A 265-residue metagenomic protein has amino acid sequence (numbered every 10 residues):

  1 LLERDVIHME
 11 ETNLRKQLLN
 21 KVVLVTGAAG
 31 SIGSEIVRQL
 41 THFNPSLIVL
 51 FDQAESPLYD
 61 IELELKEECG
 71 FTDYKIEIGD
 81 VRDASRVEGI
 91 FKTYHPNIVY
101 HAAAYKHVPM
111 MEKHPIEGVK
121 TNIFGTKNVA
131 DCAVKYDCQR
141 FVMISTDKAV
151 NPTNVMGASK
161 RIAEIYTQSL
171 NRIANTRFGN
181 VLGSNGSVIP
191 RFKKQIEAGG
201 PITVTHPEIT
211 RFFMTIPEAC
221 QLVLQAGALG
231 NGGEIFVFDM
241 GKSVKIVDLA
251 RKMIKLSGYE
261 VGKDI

Functional and structural regions predicted by a protein language model:
L1-V22, V134: Flexible, Lys/Arg-rich cytosolic regulatory linkers and terminal tails that connect or flank
V22-F43: N-terminal Rossmann NAD(P)H-binding glycine-rich loop of SDR-like oxidoreductase domains
P45-D60: Conserved glycine-rich Rossmann-like NAD(P)H-binding loop of the short-chain dehydrogenase/reductase
K75-I98: Conserved Rossmann-fold cofactor-binding substructure of NAD(P)-dependent oxidoreductases
H95, H101, Y105-E164, S169: Conserved Rossmann-fold NAD(P)-dependent oxidoreductase catalytic core, especially the SDR/UDP-sugar
G125, S184-R191, T205-Q225, K245-K252: Substrate-positioning beta->alpha
R140, Y166-R211, E234-V237: Conserved beta-loop-beta element that borders a ligand/cofactor-binding pocket
L229-I265: Mid/C-terminal beta-alpha module of Rossmann-like enzyme folds, strongest in SDR-family dehydrogenases/epimerases
